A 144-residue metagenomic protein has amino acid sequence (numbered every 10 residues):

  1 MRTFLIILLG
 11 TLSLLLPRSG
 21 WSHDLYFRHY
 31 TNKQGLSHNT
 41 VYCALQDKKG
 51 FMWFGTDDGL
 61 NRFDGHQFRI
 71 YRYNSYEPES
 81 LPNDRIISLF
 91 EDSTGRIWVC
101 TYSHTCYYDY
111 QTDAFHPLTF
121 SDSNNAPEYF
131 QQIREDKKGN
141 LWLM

Functional and structural regions predicted by a protein language model:
M1-M144: Carboxylate-rich, polar loop motifs that coordinate divalent cations or form catalytic acidic clusters
